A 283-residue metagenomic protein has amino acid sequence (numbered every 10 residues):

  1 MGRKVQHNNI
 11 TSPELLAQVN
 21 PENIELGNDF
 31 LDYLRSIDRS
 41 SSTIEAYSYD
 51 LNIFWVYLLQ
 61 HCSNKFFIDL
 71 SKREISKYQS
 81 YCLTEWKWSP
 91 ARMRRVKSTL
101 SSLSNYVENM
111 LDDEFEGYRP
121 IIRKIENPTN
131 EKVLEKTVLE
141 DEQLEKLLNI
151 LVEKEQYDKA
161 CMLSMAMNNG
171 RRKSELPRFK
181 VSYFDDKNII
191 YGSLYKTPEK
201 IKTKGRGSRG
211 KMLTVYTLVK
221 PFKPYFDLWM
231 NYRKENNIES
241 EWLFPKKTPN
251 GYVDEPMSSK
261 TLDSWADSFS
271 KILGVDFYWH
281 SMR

Functional and structural regions predicted by a protein language model:
M1-I37: N-terminal DNA-binding module of tyrosine recombinases/phage integrases
N28-L134: N-terminal core-binding DNA-recognition domain of tyrosine recombinases/integrases
Y47, L100, M162-L163, G170 (+1 more regions): Alpha-helix N-cap/helix-start motif at helix boundaries, enriched for small hydrophobics
P128-K146, K204-P221, N237-E241: DNA breakage-rejoining catalytic core of tyrosine-based enzymes
D141-K173: Basic, Lys/Arg- and aromatic-enriched nucleic-acid-binding interface segment
R178-P224: Conserved tyrosine-mediated DNA breakage-rejoining catalytic core shared by Y-recombinases
K220-T261: Major-groove DNA-contacting interfaces characterized by cationic-aromatic clusters
E239, D263-R283: Short, basic (Lys/Arg/His-rich) helix/loop patches that form interaction surfaces in the mid-to-C-terminal regions
